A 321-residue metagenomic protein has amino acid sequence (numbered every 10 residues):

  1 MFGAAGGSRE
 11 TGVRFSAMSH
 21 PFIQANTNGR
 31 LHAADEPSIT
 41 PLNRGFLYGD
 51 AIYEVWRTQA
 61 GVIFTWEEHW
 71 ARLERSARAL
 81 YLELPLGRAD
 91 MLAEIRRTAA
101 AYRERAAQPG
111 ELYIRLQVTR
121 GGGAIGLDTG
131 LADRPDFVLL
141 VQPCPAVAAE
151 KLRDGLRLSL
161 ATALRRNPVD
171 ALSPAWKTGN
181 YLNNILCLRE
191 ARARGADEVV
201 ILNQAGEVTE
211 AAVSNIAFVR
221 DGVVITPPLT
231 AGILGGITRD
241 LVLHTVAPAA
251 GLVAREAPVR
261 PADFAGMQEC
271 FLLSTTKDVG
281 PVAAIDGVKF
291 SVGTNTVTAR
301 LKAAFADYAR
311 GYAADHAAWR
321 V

Functional and structural regions predicted by a protein language model:
F2, G12-V200, Q204-E207, H244-V321: Conserved alpha/beta cores of soluble small-molecule-handling proteins
W176-Y181, V224-G235, G287: Short, surface-exposed loop/turn motifs that are enriched in glycine and acidic residues and include a nearby proline
V199-V200, E207-L229, G235: Glycine- and Gly-Pro-enriched alpha-helical subdomains that act as flexible, kink-prone "lid/hinge" or packing modules
G236-L241: Feature captures the catalytic cores and cofactor-binding loops of soluble hydro-lyases/lyases that act on carboxylate
